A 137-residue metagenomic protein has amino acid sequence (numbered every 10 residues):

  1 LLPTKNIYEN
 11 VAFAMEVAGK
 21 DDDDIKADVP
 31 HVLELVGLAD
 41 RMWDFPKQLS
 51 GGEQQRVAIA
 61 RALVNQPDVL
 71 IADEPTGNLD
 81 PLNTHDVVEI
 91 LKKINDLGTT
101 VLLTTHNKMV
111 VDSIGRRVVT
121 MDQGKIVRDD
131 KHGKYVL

Functional and structural regions predicted by a protein language model:
K5-F13: Short coil-to-helix segment of the ABC ATPase nucleotide-binding domain corresponding to the Q-loop/switch region
A12, E16-G19, D23-D40: Conserved ABC ATPase "signature" region
F45-L49, E53: Conserved ABC ATPase signature
I59: Hydrophobic anchor residue at the start of the ABC signature
Q66: Conserved catalytic motifs of ABC-family nucleotide-binding domains
L70-D73: Catalytic Walker B motif of ABC-type/P-loop ATPase nucleotide-binding domains
P81-N83: Helix N-cap at the start of a conserved alpha-helix in ABC-type nucleotide-binding domains
H85-L97: Helical segment within the ABC ATPase nucleotide-binding domain
